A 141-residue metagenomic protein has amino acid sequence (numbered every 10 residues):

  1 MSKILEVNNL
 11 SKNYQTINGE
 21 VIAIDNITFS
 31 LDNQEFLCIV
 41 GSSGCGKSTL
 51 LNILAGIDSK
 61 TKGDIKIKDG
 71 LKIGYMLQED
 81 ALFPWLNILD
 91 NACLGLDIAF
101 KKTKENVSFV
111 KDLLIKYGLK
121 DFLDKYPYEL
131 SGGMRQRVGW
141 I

Functional and structural regions predicted by a protein language model:
E20, L89, L123-Y126: Signature (C-motif/LSGGQ) region and adjacent switch/coupling loops of ABC-type ATPase nucleotide-binding domains
C38, V138-I141: ABC ATPase nucleotide-binding domain "signature" region
V40-S42: The feature captures the beta-strand-to-loop junction immediately N-terminal to the Walker
A55: Helix-to-loop junction immediately C-terminal to a conserved catalytic motif
L86-G95: Short coil-to-helix segment of the ABC ATPase nucleotide-binding domain corresponding to the Q-loop/switch region
K104-F122: Conserved ABC ATPase "signature" region
Y126-L130, M134: Conserved ABC ATPase signature
